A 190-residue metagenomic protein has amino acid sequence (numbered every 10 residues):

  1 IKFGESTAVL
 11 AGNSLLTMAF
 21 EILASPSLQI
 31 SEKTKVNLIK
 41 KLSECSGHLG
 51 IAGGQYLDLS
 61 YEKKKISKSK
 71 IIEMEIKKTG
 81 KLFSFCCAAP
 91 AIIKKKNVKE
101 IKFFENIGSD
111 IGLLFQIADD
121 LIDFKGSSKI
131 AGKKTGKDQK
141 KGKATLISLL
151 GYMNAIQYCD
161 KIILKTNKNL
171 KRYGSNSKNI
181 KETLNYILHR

Functional and structural regions predicted by a protein language model:
I1-L170, K178-L188: Mg2+-dependent prenyl diphosphate-binding active-site environment of isoprenoid biosynthetic enzymes
